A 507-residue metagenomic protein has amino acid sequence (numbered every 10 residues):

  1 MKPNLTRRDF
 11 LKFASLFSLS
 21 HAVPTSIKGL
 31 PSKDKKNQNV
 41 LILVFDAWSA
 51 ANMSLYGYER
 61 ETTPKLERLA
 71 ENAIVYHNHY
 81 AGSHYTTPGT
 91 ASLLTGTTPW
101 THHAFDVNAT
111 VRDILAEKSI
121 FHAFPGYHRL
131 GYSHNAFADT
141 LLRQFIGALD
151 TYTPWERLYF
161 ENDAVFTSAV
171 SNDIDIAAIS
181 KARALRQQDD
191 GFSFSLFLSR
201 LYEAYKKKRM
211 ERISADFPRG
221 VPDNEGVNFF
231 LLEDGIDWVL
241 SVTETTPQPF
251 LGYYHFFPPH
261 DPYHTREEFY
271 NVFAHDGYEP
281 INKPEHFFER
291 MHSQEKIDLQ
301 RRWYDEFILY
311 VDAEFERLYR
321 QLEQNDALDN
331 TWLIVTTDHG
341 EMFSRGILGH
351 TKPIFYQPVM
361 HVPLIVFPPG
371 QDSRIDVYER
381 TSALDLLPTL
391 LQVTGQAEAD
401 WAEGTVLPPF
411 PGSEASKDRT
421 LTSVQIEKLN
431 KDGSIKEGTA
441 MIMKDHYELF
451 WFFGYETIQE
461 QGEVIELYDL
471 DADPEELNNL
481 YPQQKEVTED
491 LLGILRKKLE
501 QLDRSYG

Functional and structural regions predicted by a protein language model:
K2-G507: Catalytic domains that recognize anionic headgroups
